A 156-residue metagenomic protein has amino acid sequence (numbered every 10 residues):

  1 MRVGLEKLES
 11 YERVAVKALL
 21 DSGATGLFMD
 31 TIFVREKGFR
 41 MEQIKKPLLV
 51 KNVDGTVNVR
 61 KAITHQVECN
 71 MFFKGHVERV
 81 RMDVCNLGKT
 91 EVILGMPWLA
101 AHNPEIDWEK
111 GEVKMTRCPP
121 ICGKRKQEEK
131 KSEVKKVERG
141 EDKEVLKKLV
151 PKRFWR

Functional and structural regions predicted by a protein language model:
M1-G26, P47, V53-E105: Aspartyl protease catalytic core from the pepsin/retropepsin fold
R2, R13, R35, R40 (+6 more regions): Arginine residue identity/basic-tract feature
S22-K45: Classical protein tyrosine phosphatase
L27-F28, L49, E112-K114: General beta-strand recognition
D30-I32, F39, V84, P104 (+1 more regions): Hydrophobic alpha-helical membrane-insertion segments
V34-E36, Q43, K51, G88 (+1 more regions): Alpha-helix termini
M41-E42, K51, G55-V59, Q66 (+2 more regions): Charge-rich, low-complexity amphipathic helices in intrinsically disordered tails/linkers adjacent to domains
N70-H76, E91-R156: Intrinsically disordered, low-complexity regulatory segments at domain boundaries and processing junctions
